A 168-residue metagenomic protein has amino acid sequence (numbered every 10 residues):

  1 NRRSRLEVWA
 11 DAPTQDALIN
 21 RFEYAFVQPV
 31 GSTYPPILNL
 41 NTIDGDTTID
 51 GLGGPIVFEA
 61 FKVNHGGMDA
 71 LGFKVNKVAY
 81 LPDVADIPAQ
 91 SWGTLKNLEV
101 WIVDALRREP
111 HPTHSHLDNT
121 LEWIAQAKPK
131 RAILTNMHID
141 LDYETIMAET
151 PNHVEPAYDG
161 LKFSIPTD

Functional and structural regions predicted by a protein language model:
N1-L81, M147-D168: Binuclear metal-dependent hydrolase catalytic cores
G67-A70, N76-W101: Active-site-proximal loop/helix segments of hydrolase catalytic cores
P88-D168: Binuclear metal-ion centers of metallo-dependent hydrolases, dominated by the metallo-beta-lactamase
